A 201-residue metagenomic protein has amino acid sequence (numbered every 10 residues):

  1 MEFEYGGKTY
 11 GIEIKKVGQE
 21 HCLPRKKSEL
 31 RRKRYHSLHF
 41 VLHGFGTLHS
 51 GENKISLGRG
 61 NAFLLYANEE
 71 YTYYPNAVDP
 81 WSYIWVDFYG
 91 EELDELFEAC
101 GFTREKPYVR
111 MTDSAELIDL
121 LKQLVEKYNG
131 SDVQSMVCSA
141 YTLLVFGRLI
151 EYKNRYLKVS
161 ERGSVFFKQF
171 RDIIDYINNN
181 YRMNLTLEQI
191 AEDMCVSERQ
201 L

Functional and structural regions predicted by a protein language model:
E2, G7, G11-E105, S131 (+1 more regions): N-terminal regulatory/effector-sensing and dimerization cores that precede helix-turn-helix DNA-binding domains
K8-G11, R32, D87, M111-I118 (+2 more regions): Alpha-helix N-cap/helix-start motif at coil-to-helix transitions, marked by capping-box chemistry
G60, Q200-L201: Short hydrophobic/aromatic patch on the recognition helix
G90, L121, T142, F170: Short amphipathic alpha-helical/adjacent loop interface patches that line ligand and macromolecule-binding sites
E105-S114, K127-S139, F146-C195: Short, Lys/Arg-enriched, Trp-marked, Pro/Gly-tolerant hinge/linker segments that flank
I118-L124: Short, Lys/Arg-enriched alpha-helical recognition elements, typified by the DNA-recognition helix
